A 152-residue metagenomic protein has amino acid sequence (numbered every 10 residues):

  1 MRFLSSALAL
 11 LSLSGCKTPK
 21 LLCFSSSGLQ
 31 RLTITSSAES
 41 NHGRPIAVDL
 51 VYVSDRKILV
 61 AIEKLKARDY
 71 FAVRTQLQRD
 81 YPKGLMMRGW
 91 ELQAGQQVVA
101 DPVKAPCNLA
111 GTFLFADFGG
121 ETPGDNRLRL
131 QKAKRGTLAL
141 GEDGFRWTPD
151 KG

Functional and structural regions predicted by a protein language model:
M1-C16: Sec-dependent bacterial lipoprotein signal peptides
G15-R31: Bacterial Sec signal peptide processing site at the extreme N-terminus
C23, G120-G152: Glycine-rich, aromatic-bearing surface loops/beta-hairpins
S27-L29, P45-A47, L85, C107-L109 (+1 more regions): Extracytoplasmic
T33-R68: Early exported N-terminus immediately downstream of N-terminal targeting peptides
R56, K104-L109: A short, structured loop/turn motif at beta-sheet edges
K64-A105: Tryptophan-paired
N108-G119: A short, solvent-exposed beta-strand micro-motif common in secreted/extracellular proteins
